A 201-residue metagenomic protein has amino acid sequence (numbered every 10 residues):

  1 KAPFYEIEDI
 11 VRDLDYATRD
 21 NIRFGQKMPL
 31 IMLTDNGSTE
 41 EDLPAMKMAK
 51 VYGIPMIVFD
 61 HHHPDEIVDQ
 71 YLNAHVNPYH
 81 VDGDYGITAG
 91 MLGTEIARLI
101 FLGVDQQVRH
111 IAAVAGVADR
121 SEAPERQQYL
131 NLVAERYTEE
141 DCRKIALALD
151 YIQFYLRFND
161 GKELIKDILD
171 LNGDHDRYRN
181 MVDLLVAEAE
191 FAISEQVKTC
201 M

Functional and structural regions predicted by a protein language model:
K1-D150: Replace "Mg2+/Mn2+-dependent" with "divalent metal-dependent
S121-M201: Hard-cation-handling environments
